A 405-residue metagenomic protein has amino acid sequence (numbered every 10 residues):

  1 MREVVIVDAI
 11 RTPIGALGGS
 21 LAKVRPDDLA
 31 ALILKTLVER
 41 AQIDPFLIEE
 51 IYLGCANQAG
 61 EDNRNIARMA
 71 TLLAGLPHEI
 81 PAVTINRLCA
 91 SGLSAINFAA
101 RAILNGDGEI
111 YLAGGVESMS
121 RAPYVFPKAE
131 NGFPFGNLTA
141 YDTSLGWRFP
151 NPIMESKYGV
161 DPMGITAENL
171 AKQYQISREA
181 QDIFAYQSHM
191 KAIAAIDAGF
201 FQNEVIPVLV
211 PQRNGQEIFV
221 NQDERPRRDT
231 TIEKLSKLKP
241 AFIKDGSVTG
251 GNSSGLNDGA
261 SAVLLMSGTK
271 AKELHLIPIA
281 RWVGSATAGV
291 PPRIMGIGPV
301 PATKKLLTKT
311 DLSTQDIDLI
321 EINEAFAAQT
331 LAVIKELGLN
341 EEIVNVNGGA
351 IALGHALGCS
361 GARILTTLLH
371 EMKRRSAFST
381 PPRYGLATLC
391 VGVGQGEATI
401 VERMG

Functional and structural regions predicted by a protein language model:
M1-V24, T36, L145, P150-P152 (+5 more regions): Condensing-enzyme catalytic core mediating Claisen C-C bond formation in acyl metabolism
R11-T12, A22-D27, A31-L32, R40 (+3 more regions): N-terminal extracellular/periplasmic Venus flytrap/periplasmic-binding protein-like
K23-Y111, G115-F135, V205-N221, R293 (+1 more regions): Conserved beta-ketoacyl condensing-enzyme motif
P26-Q42, I66-A70, A95-F98, M163-L170 (+5 more regions): Short, well-ordered amphipathic alpha-helical segments that serve as non-catalytic structural scaffolds within diverse
C55-Y111, D142-W147, K157-P162, D229-G255 (+3 more regions): Conserved catalytic cysteine-centered active-site region of acyl-thioester-dependent Claisen-condensing enzymes
N86-E117, A171-F200, A262-T269, I334 (+2 more regions): Active-site-proximal alpha-helical scaffold in enzymes
I110-N169: Flexible glycine-/small-residue-enriched beta->alpha junction loops that bind anionic phosphate/pyrophosphate groups
T166-E168, F201-E204, V283-A352: Active-site pocket-lining segment
